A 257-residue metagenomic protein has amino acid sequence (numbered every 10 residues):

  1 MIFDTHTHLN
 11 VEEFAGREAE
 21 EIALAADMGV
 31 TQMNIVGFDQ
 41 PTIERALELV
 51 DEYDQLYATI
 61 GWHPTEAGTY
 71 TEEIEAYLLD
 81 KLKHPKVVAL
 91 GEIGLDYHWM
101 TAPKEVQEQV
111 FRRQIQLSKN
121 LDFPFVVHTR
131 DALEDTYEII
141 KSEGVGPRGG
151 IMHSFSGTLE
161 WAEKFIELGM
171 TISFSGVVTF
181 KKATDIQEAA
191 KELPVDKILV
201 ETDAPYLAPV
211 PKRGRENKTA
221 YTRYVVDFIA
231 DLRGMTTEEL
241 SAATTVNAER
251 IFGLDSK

Functional and structural regions predicted by a protein language model:
M1-K257: Mid-domain alpha/beta scaffold segments of enzyme catalytic cores
